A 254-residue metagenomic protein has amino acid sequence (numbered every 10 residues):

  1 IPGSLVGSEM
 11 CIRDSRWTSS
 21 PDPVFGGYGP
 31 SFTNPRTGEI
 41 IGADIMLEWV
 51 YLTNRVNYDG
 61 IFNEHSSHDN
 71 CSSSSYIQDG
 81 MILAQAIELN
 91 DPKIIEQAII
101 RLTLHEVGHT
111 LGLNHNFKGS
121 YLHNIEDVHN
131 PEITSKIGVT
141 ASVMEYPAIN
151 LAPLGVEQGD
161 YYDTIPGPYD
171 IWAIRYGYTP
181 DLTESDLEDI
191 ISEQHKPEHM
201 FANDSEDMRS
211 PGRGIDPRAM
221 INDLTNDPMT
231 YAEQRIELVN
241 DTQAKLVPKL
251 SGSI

Functional and structural regions predicted by a protein language model:
I1-G7, C11-I12: Single conserved hydrophobic/aromatic residue that forms the stacking wall/gate of nucleotide- or nucleobase-binding
P2-G3, Y51, Y58, S120-Y121 (+1 more regions): A generic "cationic amphipathic patch" detector
V6-S8, P23-L113: Active-site-proximal segment of zinc-dependent metalloprotease catalytic domains
R13-T37, I41-G42, S135-P147: Acidic, His- and aromatic-enriched active-site or binding-groove loops in soluble protein domains that engage sugars
S20, M46, V50, L113-N124 (+1 more regions): An acidic- and aromatic-residue-enriched active-site/binding cleft used to recognize and process polar
I94, G119-I254: Conserved catalytic/binding loops enriched for acidic/polar residues
R101, E106-P131: Zinc-dependent metallopeptidase catalytic helix centered on the HExxH motif and its immediate flanking segment
